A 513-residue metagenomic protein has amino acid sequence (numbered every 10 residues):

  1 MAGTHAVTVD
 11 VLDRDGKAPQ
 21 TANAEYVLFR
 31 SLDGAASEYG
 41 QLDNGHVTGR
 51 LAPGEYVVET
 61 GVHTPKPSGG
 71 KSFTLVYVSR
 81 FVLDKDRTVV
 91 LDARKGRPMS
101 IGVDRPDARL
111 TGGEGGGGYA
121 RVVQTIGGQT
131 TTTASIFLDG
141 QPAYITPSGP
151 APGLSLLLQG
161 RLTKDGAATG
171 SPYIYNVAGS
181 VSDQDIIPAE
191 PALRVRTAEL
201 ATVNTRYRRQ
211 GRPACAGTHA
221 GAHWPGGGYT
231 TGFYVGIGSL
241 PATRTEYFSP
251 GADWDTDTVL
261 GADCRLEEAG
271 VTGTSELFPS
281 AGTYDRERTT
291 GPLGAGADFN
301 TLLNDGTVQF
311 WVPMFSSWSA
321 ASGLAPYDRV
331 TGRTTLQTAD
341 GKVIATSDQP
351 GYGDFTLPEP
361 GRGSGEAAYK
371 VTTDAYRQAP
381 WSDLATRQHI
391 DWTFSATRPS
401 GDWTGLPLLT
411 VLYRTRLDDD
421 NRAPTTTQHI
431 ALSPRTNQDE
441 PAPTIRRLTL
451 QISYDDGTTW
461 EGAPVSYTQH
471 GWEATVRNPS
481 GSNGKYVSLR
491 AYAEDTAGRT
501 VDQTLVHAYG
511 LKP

Functional and structural regions predicted by a protein language model:
M1-P513: Low-complexity, acidic Ser/Thr/Pro-rich "mucin-like" tracts of secreted and single-pass surface proteins
